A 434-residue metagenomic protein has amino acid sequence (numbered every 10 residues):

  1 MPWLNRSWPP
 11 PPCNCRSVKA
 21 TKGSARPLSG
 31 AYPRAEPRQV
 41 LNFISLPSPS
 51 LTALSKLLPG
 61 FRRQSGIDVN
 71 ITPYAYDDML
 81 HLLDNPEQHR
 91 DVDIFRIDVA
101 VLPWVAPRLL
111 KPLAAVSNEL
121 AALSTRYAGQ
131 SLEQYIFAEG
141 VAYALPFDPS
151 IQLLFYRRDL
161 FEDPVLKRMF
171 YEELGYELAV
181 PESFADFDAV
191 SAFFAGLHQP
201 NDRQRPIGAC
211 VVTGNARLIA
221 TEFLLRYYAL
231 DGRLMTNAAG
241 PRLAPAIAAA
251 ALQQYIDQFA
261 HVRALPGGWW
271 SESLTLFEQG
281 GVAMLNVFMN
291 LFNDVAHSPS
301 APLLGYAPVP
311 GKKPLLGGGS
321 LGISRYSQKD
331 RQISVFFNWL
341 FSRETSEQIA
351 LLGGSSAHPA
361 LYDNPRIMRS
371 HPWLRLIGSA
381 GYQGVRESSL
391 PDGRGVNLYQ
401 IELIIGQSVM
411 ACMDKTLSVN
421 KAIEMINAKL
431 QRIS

Functional and structural regions predicted by a protein language model:
S7, E162, W339-L361: Periplasmic-binding protein-like
S7, R16, T21-G23, L28 (+2 more regions): Conserved C-terminal helix/tail region of periplasmic/extracytoplasmic solute-binding proteins
C13, V18-P103, K421, S434: Early extracytoplasmic/lumenal segment of secretory-pathway proteins
A25, G30-P33, V99-L153, L303-A307: Hinge/lid segment of periplasmic solute-binding proteins
S117-R126, E177-A179, A209-G214, L230-A250 (+2 more regions): Short, solvent-exposed loop/beta-turn-alpha elements that line the ligand-binding surface or hinge of extracytoplasmic
F155-R158, G317-K329: A bilobed periplasmic-binding-protein/Venus flytrap-type ligand-binding module shared by bacterial periplasmic
D188-A195, E222-G267, A296: Glycine-centered hinge/linker elements that transmit conformational signals in sensory and ligand-binding systems
S300-P302, L351-I404, A411: Long, aromatic- and glycine/proline-rich binding clefts that accommodate carbohydrate-like moieties
